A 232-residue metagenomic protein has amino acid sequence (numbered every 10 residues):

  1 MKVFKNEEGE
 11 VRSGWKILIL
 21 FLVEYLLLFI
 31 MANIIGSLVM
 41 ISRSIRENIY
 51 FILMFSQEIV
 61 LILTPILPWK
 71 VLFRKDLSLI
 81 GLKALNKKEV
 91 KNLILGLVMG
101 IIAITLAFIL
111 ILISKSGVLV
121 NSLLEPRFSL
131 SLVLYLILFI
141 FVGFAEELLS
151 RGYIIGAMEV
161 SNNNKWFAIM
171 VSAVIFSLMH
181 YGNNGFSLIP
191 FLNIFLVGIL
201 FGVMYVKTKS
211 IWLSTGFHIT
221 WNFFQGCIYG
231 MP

Functional and structural regions predicted by a protein language model:
M1-L77, G226-P232: N-terminal, membrane-interfacial amphipathic/helix-forming hydrophobic leader that caps and precedes the first
K2-F4, L38-I52, L77-L148, I155-V160: Juxtamembrane helix-loop-helix connectors linking adjacent transmembrane helices in multi-pass membrane enzymes
I30-I34, P190-P232: Functionally important transmembrane alpha-helices
E47, K88-V90, F128, N162-F167 (+2 more regions): Membrane-helix interface segments
F55-L63, S129-L136, A145, L149 (+1 more regions): Membrane-embedded alpha-helical segments of multi-pass membrane proteins, especially the transmembrane helices
A145-V171, V203-S210: Membrane-interface helix/loop boundary segments of multi-pass membrane proteins
K165-Y181, F195: Small-polar-interrupted transmembrane alpha-helices in polytopic inner-membrane proteins
H180-L188: Membrane-interface helix caps and helix-loop-helix hairpins in membrane proteins
